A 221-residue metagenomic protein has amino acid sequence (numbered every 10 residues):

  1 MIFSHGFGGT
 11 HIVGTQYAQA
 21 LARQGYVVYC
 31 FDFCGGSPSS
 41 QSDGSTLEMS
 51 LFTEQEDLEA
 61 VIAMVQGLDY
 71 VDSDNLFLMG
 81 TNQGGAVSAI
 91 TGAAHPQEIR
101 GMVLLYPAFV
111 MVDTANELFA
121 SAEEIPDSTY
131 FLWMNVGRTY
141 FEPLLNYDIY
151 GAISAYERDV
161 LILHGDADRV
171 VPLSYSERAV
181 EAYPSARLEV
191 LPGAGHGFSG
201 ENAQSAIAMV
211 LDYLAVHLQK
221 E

Functional and structural regions predicted by a protein language model:
F7-Q19: The serine-hydrolase catalytic nucleophile loop
V13, E48-L68: Alpha/beta-hydrolase active-site loop
A20-Q41: Conserved alpha/beta-hydrolase
Y70-N82: Alpha/beta-hydrolase fold nucleophile elbow
I90-T139: Hydrolase active-site cap/lid region
Y156, I162-H164, D168: Short beta-strand/loop motif that positions the catalytic acidic residue of the alpha/beta-hydrolase fold
R158, P172-E181: Short alpha-helix in the alpha/beta-hydrolase fold that links the catalytic acid
A194-S205: Catalytic histidine-centered segment of alpha/beta-hydrolase-like enzymes
